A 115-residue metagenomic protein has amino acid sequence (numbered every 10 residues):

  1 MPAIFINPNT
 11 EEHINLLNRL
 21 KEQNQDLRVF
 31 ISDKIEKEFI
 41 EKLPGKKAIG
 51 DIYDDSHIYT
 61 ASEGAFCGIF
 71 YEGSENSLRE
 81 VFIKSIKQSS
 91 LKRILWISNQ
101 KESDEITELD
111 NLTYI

Functional and structural regions predicted by a protein language model:
M1-D26: N-terminal Rossmann NAD(P)H-binding glycine-rich loop of SDR-like oxidoreductase domains
M1-P2, Y71, E108-N111: Generic structural motif recognizing short loop/turn segments at the entrances and edges of beta-strands
I4, K34-S89: NAD(P)H-binding glycine-rich loop region in Rossmannoid oxidoreductase-like domains and their noncatalytic homologs
N7, E72, L95-N99: Active-site beta-alpha turn of Rossmann-fold NAD(P)-dependent dehydrogenases/reductases
N9, V29, E75: Charged, low-complexity surface patches
E12-I14, I35-I40, L78, K101-I106: Short, charged/polar "capping" segments at the starts of alpha-helices and the immediately preceding loops
D26-F30, C67, L78-I115: Conserved Rossmann-fold NAD(P)-dependent oxidoreductase catalytic core, especially the SDR/UDP-sugar
